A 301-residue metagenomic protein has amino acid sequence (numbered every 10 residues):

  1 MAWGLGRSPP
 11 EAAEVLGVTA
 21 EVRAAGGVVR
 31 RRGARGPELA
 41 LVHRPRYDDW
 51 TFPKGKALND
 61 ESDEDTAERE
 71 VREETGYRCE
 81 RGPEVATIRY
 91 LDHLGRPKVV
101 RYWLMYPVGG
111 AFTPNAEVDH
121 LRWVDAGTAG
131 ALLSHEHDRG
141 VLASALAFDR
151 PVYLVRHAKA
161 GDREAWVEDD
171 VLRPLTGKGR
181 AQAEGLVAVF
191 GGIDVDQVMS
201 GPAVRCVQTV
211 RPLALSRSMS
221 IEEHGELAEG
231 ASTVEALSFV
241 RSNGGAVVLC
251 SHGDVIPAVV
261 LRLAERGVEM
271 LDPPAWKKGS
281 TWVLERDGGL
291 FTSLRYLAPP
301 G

Functional and structural regions predicted by a protein language model:
M1-G26, A34: Acidic, metal-coordinating catalytic segment for phosphate/diphosphate chemistry, firing primarily on the Nudix
A25-V29, T281-V283: Short beta-strand scaffold segments in enzyme catalytic cores
R35-R78, W166-V171: Conserved Nudix-box catalytic region and its N-terminal flanking loop in Nudix hydrolases and closely related
P45-Y47, L294-G301: Short, solvent-exposed aromatic-acidic interface loops
G55-S144: Unchanged
T66, D149-V234, P257, D272 (+1 more regions): Active-site-proximal alpha-helix that buttresses catalytic centers in soluble enzyme cores
P151-Y153, G245-D254: Generic beta-sheet signal
R266-S293: Domain-level recognition of soluble alpha/beta enzyme cores, biased toward histidine phosphatases/phosphomutases
